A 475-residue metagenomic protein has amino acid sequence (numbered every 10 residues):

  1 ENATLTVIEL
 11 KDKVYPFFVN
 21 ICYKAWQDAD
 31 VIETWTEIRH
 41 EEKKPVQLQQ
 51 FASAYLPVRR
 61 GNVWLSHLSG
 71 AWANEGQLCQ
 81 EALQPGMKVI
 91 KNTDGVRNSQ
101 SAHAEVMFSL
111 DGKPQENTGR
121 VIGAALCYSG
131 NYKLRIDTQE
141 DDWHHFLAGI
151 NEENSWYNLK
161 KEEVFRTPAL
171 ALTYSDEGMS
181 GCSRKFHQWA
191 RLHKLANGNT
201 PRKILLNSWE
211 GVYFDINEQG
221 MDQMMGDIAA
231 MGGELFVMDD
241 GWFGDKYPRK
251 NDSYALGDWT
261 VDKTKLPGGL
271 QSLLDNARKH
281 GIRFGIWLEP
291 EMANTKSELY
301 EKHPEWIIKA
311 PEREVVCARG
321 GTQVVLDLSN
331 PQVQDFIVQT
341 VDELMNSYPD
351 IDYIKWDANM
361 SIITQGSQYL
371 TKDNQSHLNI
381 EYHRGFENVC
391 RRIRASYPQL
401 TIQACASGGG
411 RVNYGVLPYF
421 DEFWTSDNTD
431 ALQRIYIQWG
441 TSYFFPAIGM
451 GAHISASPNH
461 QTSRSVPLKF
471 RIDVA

Functional and structural regions predicted by a protein language model:
E1-D137, E153: Polysaccharide-binding surfaces and accessory modules of carbohydrate-active proteins
K24, I32, T36-I38, L48 (+6 more regions): Active-site and adjacent substrate-binding regions of carbohydrate-active enzymes
W26, T173-K203, E210: Terminal connector regions
F51-S53, S129, L170, L206-G211 (+4 more regions): Active-site beta-loop-alpha junctions enriched in small/polar residues
D142-N151: Short, structured beta-strand/loop micro-motifs enriched in basic residues and often containing a Trp
Y157-D176: Short Pro-Gly-centered flexible turn/kink motifs
N197-Q339, Y348, Y353: Aromatic-lined carbohydrate-binding/catalytic grooves of carbohydrate-active enzymes
Y300-D335, I380-A475: Glycan-recognition surfaces
